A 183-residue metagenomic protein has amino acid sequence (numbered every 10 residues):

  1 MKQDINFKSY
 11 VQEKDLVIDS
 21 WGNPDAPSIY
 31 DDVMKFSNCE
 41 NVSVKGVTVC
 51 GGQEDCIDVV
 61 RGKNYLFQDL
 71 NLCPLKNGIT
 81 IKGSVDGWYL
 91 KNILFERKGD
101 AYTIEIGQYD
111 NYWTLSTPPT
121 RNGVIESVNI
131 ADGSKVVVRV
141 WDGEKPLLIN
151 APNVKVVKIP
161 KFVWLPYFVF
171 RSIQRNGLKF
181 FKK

Functional and structural regions predicted by a protein language model:
M1-E13, D25-E40, C56-V59, N111-T117 (+1 more regions): Extracellular beta-strand-rich solenoid/capping regions of secreted or surface-exposed proteins that bind or remodel
K2, F7, Q12-I18, V42-K45 (+5 more regions): All-beta strand scaffolds that present successive hydrophobic residues in beta-strands
G22-V33, G52-V60, L72-G83, F95-I106 (+2 more regions): Short glycine/acidic-rich loop motifs that flank beta-strands on beta-rich extracellular proteins
P27, P160-K183: Membrane-proximal basic amphipathic "stem/tether" segments
Y30-T48, S116-V137: A short, hydrophobic secondary-structure junction motif
N41, G46, I79, A101-I104 (+7 more regions): A detector of low-complexity, intrinsically disordered, Ser/Thr/Gly/Pro/Ala-rich segments
W88-S134: A broadly tuned preference for mixed-charge, low-complexity surface segments
